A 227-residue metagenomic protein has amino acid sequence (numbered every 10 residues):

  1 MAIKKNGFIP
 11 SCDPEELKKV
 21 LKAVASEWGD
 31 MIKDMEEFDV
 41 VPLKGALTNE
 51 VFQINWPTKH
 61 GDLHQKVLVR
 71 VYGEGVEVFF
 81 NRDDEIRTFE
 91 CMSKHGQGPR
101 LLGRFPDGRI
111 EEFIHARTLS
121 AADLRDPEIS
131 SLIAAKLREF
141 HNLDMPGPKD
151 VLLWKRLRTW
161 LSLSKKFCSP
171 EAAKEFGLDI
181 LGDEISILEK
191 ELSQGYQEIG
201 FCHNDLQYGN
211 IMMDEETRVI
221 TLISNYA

Functional and structural regions predicted by a protein language model:
M1-V41: Juxta-kinase regulatory segment immediately upstream of eukaryotic protein kinase catalytic domains
M31-I32, F89-S93, H203: Short, solvent-exposed secondary-structure boundary motifs
V41-D183, I187, E191-E198, E216-T217: ATP-binding pocket architecture of kinase catalytic cores
F201-H203, Y208: Catalytic-loop of the protein kinase fold
I223-A227: Activation of the activation-loop gatekeeper triad in protein kinase-fold domains
